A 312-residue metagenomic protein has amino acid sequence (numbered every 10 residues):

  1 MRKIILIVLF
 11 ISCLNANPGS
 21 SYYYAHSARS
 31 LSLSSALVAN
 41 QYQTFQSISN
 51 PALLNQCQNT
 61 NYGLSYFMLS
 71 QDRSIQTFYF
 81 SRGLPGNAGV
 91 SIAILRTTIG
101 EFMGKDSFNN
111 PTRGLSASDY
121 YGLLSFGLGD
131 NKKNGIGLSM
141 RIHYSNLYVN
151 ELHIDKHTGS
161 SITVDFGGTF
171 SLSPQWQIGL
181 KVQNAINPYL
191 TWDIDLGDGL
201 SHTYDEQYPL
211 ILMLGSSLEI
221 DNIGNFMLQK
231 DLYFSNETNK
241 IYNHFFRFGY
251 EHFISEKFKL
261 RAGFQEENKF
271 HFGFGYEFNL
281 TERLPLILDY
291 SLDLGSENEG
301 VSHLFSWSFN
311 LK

Functional and structural regions predicted by a protein language model:
M1-I4, K132-K133: Positively charged n-region of N-terminal signal peptides that target proteins for export
K3-L14: Sec-dependent N-terminal signal peptides
N17-K312: Subset of outer-membrane beta-barrel
